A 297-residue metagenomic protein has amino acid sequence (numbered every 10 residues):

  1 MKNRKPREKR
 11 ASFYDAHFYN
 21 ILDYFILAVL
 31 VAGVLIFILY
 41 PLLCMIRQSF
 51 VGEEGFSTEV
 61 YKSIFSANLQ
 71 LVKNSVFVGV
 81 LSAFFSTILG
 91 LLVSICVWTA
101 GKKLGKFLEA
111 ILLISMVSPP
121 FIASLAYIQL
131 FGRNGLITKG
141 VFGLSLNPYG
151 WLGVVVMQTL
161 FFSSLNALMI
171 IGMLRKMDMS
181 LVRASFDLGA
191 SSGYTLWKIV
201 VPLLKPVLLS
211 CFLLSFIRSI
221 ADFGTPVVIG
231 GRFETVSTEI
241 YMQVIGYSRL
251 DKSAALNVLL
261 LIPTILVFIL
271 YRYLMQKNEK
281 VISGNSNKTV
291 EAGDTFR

Functional and structural regions predicted by a protein language model:
M1-A28, G105, Y273-R297: Transmembrane alpha-helical segments of polytopic membrane transport and secretion proteins
S12-F13, F56-F65: A short amphipathic helical element positioned immediately N-terminal to and/or at the very start of a transmembrane
I21-E53, I64-R175, L203-G224, A255-Y273 (+1 more regions): Membrane-water interface segments at the C-terminal ends of transmembrane alpha-helices in multi-pass inner-membrane
V51, E59, S63, K106-E109 (+4 more regions): Short amphipathic alpha-helical coupling elements at transmembrane boundaries
L188-A190, P202: Glycine/proline-centered hinge or cleavage motifs at structural transition points of membrane proteins
F223-Y247: Glycine-rich helix-loop "coupling/hinge" segments at transmembrane-helix boundaries in multipass transporters
T238-P263: Helix-loop-helix hairpin linking two adjacent transmembrane segments in secondary transporters
